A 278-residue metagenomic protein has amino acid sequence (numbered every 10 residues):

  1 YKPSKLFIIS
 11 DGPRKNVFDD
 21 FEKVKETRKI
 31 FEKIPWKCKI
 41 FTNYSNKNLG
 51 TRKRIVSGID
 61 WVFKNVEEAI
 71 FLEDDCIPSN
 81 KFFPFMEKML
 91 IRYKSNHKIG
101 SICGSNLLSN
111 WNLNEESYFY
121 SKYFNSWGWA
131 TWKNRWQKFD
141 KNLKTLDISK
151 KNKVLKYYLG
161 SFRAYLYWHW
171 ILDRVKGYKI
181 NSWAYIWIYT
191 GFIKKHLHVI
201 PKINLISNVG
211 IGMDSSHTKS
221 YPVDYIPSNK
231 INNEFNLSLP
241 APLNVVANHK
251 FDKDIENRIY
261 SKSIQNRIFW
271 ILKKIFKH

Functional and structural regions predicted by a protein language model:
Y1-F71, C76-H278: An acidic/histidine-cluster motif and surrounding catalytic segment that typifies divalent-metal-assisted enzyme active
